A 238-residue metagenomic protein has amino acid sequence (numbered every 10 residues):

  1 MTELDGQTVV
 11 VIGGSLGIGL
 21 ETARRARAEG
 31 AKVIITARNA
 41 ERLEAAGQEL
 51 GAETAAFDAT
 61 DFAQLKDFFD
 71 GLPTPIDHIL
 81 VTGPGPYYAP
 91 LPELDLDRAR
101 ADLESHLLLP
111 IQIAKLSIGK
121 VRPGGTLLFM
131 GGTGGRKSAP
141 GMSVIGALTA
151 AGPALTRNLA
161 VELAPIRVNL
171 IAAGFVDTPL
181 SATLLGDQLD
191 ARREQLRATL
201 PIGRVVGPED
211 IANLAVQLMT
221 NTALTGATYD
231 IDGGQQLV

Functional and structural regions predicted by a protein language model:
S15-L16: Conserved glycine-rich cofactor-binding loop
Q48-A63: Rossmann-fold cofactor-recognition segment
P90-L91, R98-L103, R192, L196: Substrate-binding pocket helix/loop in short-chain dehydrogenase/reductase
D102-L103, I111-I113, T126-A164, F175-V176: Catalytic loop of short-chain dehydrogenase/reductase
E162-D177, L224-I231: Conserved Rossmann-fold SDR core element
V176-T199: A glycine/serine/threonine-rich, flexible loop-to-helix segment that serves as the NAD(P) cofactor-binding "lid"
R204-I231, Q236: C-terminal substrate-recognition "lid" of short-chain dehydrogenase/reductases
